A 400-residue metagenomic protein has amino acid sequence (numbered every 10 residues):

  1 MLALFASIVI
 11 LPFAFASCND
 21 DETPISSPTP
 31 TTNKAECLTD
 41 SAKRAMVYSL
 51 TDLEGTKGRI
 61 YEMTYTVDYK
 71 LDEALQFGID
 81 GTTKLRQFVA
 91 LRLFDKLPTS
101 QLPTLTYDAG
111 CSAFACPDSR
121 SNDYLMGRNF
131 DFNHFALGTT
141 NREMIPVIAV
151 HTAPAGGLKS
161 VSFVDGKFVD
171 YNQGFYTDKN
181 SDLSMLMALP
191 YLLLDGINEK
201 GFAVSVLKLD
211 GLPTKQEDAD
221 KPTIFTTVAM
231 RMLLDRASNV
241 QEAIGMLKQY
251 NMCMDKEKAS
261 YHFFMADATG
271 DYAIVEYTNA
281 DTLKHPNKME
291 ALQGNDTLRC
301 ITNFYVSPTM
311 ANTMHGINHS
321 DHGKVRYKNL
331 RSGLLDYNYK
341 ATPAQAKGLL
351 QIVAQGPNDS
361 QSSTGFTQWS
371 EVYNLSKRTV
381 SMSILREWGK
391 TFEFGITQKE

Functional and structural regions predicted by a protein language model:
M1-F5: Bacterial N-terminal signal peptides that target proteins for export
F13-S17: C-terminal motif of bacterial Sec signal peptides marking the signal peptidase cleavage site
C18-S238, M252-C253, Y339-E400: N-terminal mature-domain region immediately after signal-peptide cleavage in secreted/organellar precursors
A155-K167, S307-S320: A recognition module on extended beta-rich or small alphabeta surfaces enriched in W/G with H and D/E
R231-L234, I244-L247, R331: Non-transmembrane alpha-helical segments in soluble domains of secreted/periplasmic/extracellular proteins
G245-D255, F263: Secretory/export targeting leaders with adjacent low-complexity proregions
E257-A311: Extended amphipathic alpha-helical segments with heptad-repeat/coiled-coil character used for oligomerization, fusion
M314-P343: Long, charge-rich alpha-helical interaction segments
